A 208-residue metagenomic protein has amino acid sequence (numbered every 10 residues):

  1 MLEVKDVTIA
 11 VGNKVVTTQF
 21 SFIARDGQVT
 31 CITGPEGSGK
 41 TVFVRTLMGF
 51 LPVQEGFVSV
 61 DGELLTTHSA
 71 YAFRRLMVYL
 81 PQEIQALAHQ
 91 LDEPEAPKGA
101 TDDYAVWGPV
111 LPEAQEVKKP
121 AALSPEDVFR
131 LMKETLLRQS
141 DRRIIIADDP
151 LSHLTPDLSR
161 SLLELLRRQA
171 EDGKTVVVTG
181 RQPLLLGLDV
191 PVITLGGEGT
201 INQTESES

Functional and structural regions predicted by a protein language model:
L2, V16-Q19: Conserved structural motif at the start of ABC-family nucleotide-binding domains
I23-A24, A72: Conserved hydrophobic segment flanking the Walker A/P-loop of ABC-type ATPase nucleotide-binding domains
T33-P35: The feature captures the beta-strand-to-loop junction immediately N-terminal to the Walker
M48: Helix-to-loop junction immediately C-terminal to a conserved catalytic motif
G56-L64, F73: Conserved ABC transporter NBD signature motif
L76, L80-V110: Q-loop/switch helix immediately C-terminal to the Walker
P125-I145: GG-anchored amphipathic helix commonly corresponding to the ABC/SMC/Rad50 NBD signature/C-loop
D148, L154-T155: ABC-family nucleotide-binding domains
